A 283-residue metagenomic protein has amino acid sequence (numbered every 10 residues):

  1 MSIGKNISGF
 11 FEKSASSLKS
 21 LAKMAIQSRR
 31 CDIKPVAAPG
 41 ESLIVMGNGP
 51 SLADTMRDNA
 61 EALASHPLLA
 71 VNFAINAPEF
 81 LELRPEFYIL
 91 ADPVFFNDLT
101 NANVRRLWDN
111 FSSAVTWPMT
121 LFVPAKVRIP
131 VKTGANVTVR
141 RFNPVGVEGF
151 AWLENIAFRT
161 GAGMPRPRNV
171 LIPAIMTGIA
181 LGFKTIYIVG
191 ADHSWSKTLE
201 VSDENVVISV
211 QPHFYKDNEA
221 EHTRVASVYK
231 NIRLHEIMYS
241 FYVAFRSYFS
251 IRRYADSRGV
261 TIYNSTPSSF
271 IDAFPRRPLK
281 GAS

Functional and structural regions predicted by a protein language model:
S2-S283: Metal-ion/cofactor- or nucleotide/acyl-coenzyme-handling active-site neighborhoods
